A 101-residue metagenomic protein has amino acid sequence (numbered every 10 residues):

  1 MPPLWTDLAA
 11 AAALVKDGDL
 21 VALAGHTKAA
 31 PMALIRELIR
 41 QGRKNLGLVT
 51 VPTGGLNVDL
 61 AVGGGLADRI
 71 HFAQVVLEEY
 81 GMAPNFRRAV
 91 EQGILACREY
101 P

Functional and structural regions predicted by a protein language model:
M1-P101: Conserved alpha/beta enzyme-core scaffold
